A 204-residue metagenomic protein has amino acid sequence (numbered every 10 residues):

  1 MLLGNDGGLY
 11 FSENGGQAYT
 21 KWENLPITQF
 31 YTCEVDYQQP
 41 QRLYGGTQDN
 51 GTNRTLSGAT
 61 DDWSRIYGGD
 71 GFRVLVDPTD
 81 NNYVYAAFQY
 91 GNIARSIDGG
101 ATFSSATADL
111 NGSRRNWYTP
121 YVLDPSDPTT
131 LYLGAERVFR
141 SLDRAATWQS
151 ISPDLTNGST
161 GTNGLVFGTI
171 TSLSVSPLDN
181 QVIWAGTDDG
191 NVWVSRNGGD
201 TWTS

Functional and structural regions predicted by a protein language model:
M1-S204: Beta-propeller blade termini and top-face loops
